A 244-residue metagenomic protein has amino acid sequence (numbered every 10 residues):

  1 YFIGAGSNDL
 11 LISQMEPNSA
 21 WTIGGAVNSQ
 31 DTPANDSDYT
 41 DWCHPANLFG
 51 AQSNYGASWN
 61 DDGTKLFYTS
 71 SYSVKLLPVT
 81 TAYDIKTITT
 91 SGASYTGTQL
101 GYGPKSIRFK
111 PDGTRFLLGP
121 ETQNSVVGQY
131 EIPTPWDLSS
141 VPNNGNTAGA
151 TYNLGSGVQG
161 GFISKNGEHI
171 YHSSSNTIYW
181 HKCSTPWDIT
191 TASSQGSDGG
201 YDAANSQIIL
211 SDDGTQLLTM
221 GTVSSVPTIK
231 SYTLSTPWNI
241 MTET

Functional and structural regions predicted by a protein language model:
Y1-T244: Polar, enzyme-active/binding microenvironments
